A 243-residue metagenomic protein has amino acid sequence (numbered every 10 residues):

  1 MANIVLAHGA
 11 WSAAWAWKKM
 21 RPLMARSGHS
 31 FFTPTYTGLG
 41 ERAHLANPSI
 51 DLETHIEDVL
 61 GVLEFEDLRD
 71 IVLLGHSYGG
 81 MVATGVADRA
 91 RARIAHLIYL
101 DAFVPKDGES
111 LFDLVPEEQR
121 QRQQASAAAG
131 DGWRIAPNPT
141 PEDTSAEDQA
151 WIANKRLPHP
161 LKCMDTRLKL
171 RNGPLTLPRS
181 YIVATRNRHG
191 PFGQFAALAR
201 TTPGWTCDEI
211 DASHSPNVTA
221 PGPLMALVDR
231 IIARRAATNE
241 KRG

Functional and structural regions predicted by a protein language model:
A2-A43: Conserved HGGG/HGGXW glycine-rich cap/lid loop of the alpha/beta-hydrolase fold
S30, Y36-I71, D88-R89, F112-P116: Active-site loop/oxyanion-hole signature of alpha/beta-hydrolase fold enzymes
T35, V72, A95-I98: Residue in the alpha/beta-hydrolase core beta-strand immediately N-terminal to the catalytic nucleophile
L74-G75, G79, A83: Gly/Ala-rich beta-loop-alpha elbow adjacent to hydrolase catalytic centers
D88-I135, K169, G190-F192, A196-A197: Flexible "cap/lid" loop of the alpha/beta hydrolase fold
N154-R171: Active-site nucleophile elbow and catalytic-triad environment of alpha/beta-hydrolase enzymes
Y181-V183: Short beta-strand/loop motif that positions the catalytic acidic residue of the alpha/beta-hydrolase fold
T185-V218, P223, R230-I231: Conserved loop-alpha-helix segment in the C-terminal half of the alpha/beta-hydrolase fold that carries the catalytic
